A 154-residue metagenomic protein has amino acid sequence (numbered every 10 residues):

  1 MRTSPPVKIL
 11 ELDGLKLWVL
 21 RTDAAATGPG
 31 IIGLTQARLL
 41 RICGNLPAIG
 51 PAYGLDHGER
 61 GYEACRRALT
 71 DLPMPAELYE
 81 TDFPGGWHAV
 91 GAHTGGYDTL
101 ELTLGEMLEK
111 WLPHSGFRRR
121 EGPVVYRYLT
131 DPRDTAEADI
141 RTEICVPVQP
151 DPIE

Functional and structural regions predicted by a protein language model:
M1-E154: A solvent-exposed interaction/effector surface
